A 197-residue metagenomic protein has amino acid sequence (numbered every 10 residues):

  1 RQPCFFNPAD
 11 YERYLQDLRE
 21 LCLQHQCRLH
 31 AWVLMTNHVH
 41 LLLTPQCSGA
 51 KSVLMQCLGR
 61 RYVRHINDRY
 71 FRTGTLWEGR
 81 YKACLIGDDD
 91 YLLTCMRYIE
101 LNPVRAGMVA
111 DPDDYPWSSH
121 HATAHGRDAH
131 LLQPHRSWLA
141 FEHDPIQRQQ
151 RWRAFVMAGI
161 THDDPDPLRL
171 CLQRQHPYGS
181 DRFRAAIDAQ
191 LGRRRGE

Functional and structural regions predicted by a protein language model:
R1-M35, T44-E197: Short Pro-Cys-Gly-centered "Cys-loop" motif that presents a nucleophilic cysteine in a tight turn
